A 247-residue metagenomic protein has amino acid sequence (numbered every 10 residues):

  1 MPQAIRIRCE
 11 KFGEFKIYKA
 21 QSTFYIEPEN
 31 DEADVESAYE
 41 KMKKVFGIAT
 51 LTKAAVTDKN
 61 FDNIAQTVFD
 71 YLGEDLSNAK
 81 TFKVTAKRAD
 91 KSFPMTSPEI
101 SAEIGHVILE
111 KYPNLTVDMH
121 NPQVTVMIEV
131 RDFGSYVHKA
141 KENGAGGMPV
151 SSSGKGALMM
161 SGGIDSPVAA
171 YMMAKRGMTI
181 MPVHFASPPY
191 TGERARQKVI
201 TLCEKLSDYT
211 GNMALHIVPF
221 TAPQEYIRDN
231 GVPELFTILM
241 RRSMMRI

Functional and structural regions predicted by a protein language model:
M1-A157, P167-A222: RNA-binding accessory domains that recognize and position tRNA/RNA substrates
G163: Conserved G/P- and acidic residue-centered "switch" motifs that form tight phosphate/ATP-binding loops in soluble
I217, A222-I247: Conserved adenosine/adenylate-binding substructure
